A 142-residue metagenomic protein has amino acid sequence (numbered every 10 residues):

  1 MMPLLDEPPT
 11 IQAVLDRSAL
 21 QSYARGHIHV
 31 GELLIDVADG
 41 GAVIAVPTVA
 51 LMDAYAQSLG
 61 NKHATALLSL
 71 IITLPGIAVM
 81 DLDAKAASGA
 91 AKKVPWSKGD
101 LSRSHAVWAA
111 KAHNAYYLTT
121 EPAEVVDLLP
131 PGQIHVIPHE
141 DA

Functional and structural regions predicted by a protein language model:
M1-P8, V107, K111-A142: Acidic, PIN/NYN-like endoribonuclease modules and their adjacent C-terminal/linker elements
M1-V46, A56-I72, D141-A142: Short, well-structured N-terminal submotif of metal-dependent ribonuclease cores
A19-L20, A50, A86, H105-A106 (+1 more regions): Alpha-helix capping/helix-boundary segments
G40-I44, P75-A78, K111-Y116: Short active-site oxyanion
V46, D81, L101, T119-T120: Short beta-strand scaffold positions
M52-Y55, A91: Amphipathic alpha-helical segments within well-ordered protein domains
N61-T65, S97, I134-I137: Short, hinge-like loop/turn segments at secondary-structure boundaries
T73-S97: Acidic catalytic patch
